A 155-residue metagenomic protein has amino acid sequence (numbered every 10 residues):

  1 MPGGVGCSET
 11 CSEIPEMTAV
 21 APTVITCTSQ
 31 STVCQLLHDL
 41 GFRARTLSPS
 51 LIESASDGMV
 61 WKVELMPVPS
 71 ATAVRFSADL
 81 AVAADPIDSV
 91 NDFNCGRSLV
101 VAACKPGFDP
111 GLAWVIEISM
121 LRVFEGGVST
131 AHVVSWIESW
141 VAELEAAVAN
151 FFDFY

Functional and structural regions predicted by a protein language model:
M1-E64, C104-K105: Charge-rich, low-complexity N-terminal segments
T32, D85-S89, H132: Exposed alpha-helical structural elements
S50, M59-A84: Hydrophobic-cavity lipid-handling domains and compact docking modules
E64, P86, G126-V128: Short acidic, gly/pro-rich beta-turn/loop elements at beta-sheet edges and active-site/ligand-binding grooves
A73-V115, S119: Short, internal acidic amphipathic alpha-helical interface segments that mediate docking to partner proteins
G111-E138, A149-Y155: Well-ordered alpha/beta subsegment
